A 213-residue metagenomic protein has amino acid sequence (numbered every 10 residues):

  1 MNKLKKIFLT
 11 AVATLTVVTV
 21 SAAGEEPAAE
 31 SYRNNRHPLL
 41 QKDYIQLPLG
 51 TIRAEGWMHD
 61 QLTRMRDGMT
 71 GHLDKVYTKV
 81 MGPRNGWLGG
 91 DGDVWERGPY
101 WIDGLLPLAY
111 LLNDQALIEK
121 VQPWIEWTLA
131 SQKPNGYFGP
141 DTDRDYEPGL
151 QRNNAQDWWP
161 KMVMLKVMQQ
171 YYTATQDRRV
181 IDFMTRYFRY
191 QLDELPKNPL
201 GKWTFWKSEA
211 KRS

Functional and structural regions predicted by a protein language model:
M1-A11: Bacterial N-terminal signal peptides that target proteins for export
T10-T19: Bacterial N-terminal signal peptides
A23-S213: Glycan-recognition and catalytic cores of secretory/periplasmic carbohydrate-active enzymes
